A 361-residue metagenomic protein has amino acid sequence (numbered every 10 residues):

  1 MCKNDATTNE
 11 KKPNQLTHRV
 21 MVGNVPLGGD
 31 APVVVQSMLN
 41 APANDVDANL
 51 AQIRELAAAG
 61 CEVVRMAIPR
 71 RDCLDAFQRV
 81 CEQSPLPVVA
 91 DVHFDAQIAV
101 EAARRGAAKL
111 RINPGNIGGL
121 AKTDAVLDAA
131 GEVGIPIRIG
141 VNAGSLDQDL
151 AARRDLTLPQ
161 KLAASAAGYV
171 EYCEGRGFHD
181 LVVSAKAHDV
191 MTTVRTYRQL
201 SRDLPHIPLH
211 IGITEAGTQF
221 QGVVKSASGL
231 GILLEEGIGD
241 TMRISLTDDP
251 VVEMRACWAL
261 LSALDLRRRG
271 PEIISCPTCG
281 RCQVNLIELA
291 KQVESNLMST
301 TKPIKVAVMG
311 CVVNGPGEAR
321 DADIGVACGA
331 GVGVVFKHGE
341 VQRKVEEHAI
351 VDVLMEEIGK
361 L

Functional and structural regions predicted by a protein language model:
C2-M38, G131, S295: N-terminal amphipathic alpha-helix/helix-capping segment at the start of soluble metabolic enzymes
D30-A48, A67-P69, L86-F94, G115 (+2 more regions): Active-site mouth loops of central-metabolism enzymes
V33-L39, E62-M66, V88-V92, L110-I112 (+6 more regions): Hydrophobic faces of well-ordered beta-strands that scaffold small-molecule active sites in alpha/beta enzyme cores
M38-N49, A57-S84, R111-G119, L181-V190: Glycine-rich, proline-tolerant flexible connector loops at the mouths of alpha/beta enzymes
R70-V92, A125-I137, R198-I207, V293-L297: Alpha-helix-loop-beta-strand connector modules within alpha/beta enzyme cores
Q83-L86, A103-L110, G131-G134, S201-I207 (+3 more regions): Glycine-enriched alpha-helix->loop->beta-strand junction motifs that scaffold or abut catalytic
Q97-R138: Hydrophobic or amphipathic alpha-helical targeting/insertion segments
V141-N142, L150-S299: Catalytic alpha/beta core domains of metabolic enzymes, predominantly
